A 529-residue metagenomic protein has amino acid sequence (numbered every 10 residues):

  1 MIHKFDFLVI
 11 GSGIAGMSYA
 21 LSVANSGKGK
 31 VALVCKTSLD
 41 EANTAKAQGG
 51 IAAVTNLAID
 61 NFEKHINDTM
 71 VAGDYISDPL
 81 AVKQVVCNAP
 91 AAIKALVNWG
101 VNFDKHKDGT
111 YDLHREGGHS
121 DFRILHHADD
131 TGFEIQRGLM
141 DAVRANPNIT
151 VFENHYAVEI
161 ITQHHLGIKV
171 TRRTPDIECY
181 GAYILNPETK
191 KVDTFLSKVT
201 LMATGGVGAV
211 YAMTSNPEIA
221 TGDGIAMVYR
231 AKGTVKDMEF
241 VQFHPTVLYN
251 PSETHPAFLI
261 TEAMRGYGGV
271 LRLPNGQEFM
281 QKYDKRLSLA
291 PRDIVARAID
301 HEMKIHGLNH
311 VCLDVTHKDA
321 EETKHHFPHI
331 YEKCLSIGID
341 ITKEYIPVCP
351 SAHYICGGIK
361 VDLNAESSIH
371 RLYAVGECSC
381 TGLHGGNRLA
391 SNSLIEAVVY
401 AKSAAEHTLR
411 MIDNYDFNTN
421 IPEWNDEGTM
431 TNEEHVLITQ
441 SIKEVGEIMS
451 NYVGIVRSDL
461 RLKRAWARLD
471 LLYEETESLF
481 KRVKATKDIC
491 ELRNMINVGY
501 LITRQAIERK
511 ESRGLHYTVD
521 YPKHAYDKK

Functional and structural regions predicted by a protein language model:
M1-D6, Y19-S22, G29, S38-D40 (+9 more regions): Glycine- and aromatic-enriched mobile tails/lids
G11-I14: Glycine-rich Rossmann-fold phosphate-binding loop(s) that bind the pyrophosphate of adenine dinucleotide cofactors
G29-C35, D237: Short beta-strand "acidic-cap" motif of Rossmann-like dinucleotide-binding folds
T37-M70, D74, P245-T246, H255-P256: Conserved N-terminal glycine-rich FAD pyrophosphate-binding loop of Rossmann-like flavoproteins
L39, M227, G233-I346, V398 (+1 more regions): An anion/pyrophosphate-binding glycine-rich loop and adjacent beta-alpha core in soluble alpha-beta enzymes
S77-P90, R123-D141, F152, T214-G222 (+3 more regions): Short beta-strand to alpha-helix junction loop
V97-K191, L196, A203, V247-P251: Conserved redox-cofactor binding core of oxidoreductases
E159-T171, P175-D176, Y180-T189, I339-L383: FAD-site-proximal beta/loop scaffold in flavoenzymes
